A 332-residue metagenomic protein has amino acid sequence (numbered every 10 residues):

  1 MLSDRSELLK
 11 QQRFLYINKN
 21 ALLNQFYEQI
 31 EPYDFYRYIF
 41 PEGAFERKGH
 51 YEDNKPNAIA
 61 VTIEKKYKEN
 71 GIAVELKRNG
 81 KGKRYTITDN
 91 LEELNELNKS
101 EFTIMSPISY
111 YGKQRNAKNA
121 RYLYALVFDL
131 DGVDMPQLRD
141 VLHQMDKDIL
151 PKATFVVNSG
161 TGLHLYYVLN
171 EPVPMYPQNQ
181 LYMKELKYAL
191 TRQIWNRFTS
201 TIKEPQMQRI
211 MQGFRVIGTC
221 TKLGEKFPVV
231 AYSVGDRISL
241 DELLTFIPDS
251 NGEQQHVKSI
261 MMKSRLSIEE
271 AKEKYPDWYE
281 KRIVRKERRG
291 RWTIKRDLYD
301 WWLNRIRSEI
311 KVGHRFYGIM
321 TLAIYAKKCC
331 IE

Functional and structural regions predicted by a protein language model:
M1-A125: DNA replication initiation on ssDNA origins
D89, N95-S100, G160, H164 (+2 more regions): Short, well-structured alpha-helical interface segments that form or flank functional binding sites
E93, F198-Y275, Y279: Catalytic "initiation/cleavage/transfer" segments centered on a nucleophilic residue and adjacent nucleic-acid-engaging
I108-K118, L142-G160, S200-Q206: Catalytic micro-motifs at enzyme active sites that drive phosphoryl/nucleotidyl and oxygen chemistry
F128, P151-Y182, M207-K222: Histidine-centered divalent-metal-coordination microenvironment in nucleic-acid enzymes
D129-Q137: Short, surface-exposed ligand-recognition loops at beta-strand->loop->(often short) alpha-helix junctions that present
P136-K147, L169-T199, G224-E242: Helical (often loop-to-helix) elements that flank the catalytic cores of nucleotide-handling enzymes
E171-V173, G252-E332: Modules that initiate DNA replication and primer synthesis
